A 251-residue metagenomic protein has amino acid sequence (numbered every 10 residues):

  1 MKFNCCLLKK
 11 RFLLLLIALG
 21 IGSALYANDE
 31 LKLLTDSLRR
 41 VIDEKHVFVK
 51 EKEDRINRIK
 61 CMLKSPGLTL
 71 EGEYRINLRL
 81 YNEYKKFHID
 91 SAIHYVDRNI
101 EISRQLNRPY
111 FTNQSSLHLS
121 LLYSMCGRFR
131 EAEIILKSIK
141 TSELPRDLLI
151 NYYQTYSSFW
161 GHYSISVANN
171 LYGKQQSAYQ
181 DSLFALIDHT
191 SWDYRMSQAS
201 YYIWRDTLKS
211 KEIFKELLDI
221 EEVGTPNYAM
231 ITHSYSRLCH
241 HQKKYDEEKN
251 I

Functional and structural regions predicted by a protein language model:
K2-L13: Bacterial N-terminal signal peptides that target proteins for export
C6, L25-I251: A "functional boundary" signal
L14-G22: Bacterial N-terminal signal peptides
